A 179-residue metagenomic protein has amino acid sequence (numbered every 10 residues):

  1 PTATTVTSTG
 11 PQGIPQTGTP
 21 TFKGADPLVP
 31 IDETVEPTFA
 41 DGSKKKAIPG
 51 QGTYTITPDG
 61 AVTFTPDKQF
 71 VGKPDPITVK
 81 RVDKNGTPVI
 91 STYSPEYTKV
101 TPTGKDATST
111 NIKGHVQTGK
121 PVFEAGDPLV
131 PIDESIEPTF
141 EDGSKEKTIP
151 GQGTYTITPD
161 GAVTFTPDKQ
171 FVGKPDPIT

Functional and structural regions predicted by a protein language model:
P1-A3, P37, P121, P138 (+1 more regions): Intrinsically disordered, low-complexity linker/propeptide segments enriched in Ser/Thr/Gly/Pro and acidic residues
P1-D32, P76, K84-E134: Extracellular interdomain linkers/hinges and stalk-like, low-complexity segments in secreted or single-pass
T5-S8, T34, Q51, K68 (+2 more regions): Intrinsically disordered, low-complexity repeat segments enriched in small/polar residues
T9-Q12, T17, K23, D41 (+12 more regions): Feature targets compositionally biased, intrinsically disordered low-complexity regions with long contiguous runs
D26-P49, D127-P150, T156, T164: Change to "...patches in solvent-exposed regions of secreted, membrane-anchored, or virion-exposed structural
K44-S91, K145-T179: Acidic, turn/loop-rich segments in luminal/extracellular domains of secretory-pathway and cell-surface proteins
